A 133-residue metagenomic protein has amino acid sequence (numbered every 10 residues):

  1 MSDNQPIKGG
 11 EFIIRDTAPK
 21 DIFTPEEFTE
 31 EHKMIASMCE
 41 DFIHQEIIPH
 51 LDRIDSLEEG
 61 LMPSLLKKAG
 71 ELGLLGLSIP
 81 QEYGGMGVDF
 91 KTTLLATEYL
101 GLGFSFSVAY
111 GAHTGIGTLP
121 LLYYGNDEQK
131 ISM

Functional and structural regions predicted by a protein language model:
M1-E31: Intrinsic disorder at enzyme termini
Q5-P6, C39-E46, G125-Q129: Long, well-ordered alpha-helical segments
Q5-P6, E31-S37, G101-F104: A ubiquitous short alpha-helical element
I7-K8, I13, P19-K20, C39 (+3 more regions): Sparse, context-dependent recognition of short Cys/His-centered cofactor- or disulfide-binding micro-motifs
F12, F23, F28, F42 (+3 more regions): Phenylalanine-focused residue identity feature
E26-H50: Mature N-terminal segment immediately following signal peptide/propeptide cleavage in secreted/periplasmic
I48-M133: Glycine-rich flavin
